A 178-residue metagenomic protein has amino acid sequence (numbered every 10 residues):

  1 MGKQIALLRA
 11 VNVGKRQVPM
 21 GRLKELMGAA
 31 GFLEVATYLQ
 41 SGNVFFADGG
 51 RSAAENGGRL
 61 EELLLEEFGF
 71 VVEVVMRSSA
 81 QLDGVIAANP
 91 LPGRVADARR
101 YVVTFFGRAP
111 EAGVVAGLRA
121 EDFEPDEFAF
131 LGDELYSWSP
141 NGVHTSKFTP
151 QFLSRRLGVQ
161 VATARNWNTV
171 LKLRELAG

Functional and structural regions predicted by a protein language model:
G2-G178: Surface-exposed, charge/polar-rich loops and edge strands
